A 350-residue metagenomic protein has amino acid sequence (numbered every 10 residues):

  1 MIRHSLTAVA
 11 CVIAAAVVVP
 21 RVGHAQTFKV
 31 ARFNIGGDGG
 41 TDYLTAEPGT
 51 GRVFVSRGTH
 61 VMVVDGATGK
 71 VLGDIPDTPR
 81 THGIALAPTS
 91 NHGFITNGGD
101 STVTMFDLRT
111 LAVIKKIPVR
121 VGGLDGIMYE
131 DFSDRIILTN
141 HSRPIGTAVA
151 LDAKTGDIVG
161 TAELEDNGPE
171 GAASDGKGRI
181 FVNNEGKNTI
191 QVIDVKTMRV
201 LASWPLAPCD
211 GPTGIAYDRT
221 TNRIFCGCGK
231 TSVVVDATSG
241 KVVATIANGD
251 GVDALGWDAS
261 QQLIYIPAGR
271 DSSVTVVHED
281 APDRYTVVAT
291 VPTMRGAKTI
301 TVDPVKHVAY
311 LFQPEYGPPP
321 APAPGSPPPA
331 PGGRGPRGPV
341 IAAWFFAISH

Functional and structural regions predicted by a protein language model:
R3-A10: Sec-dependent signal peptide recognition, specifically the positively charged N-region followed immediately by
H4, V17-H350: Predominantly soluble domains enriched in secretory-pathway, periplasmic, or organellar proteins
V12-A15: Hydrophobic alpha-helical membrane-embedded or membrane-associated segments
